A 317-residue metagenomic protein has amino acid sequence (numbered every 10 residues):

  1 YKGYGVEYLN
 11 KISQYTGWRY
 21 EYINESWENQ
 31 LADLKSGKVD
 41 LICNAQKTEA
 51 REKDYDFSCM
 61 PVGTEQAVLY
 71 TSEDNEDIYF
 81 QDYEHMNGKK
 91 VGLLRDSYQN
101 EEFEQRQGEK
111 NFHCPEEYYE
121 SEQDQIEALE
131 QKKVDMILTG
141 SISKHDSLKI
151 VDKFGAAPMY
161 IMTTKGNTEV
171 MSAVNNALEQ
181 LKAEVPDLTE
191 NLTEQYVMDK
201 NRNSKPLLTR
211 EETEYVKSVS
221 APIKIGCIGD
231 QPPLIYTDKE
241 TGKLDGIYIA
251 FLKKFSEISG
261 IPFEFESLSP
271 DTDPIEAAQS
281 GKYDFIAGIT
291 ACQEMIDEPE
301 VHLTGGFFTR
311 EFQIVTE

Functional and structural regions predicted by a protein language model:
Y1-Q46, K53, L93-R95, E109-E127 (+2 more regions): Extracytoplasmic small-molecule ligand-binding "clamshell" domains of the periplasmic binding protein/Venus flytrap
V6-Y15, E73-N100, G155-E211, I249-I258 (+1 more regions): Extended ligand-binding regions for polar small-molecule ligands
W18, S26, K47, M60-K110 (+4 more regions): A conserved helix-loop-strand patch within extracytoplasmic ligand-binding domains of the periplasmic binding
K35-S36, Y55-F57, E73-E76, K90 (+6 more regions): Extracytoplasmic/periplasmic mature domains of Sec-exported, cell-envelope-associated bacterial proteins
T48, S97, S143, N167 (+3 more regions): Flexible, active-site-proximal loop/turn residues at the rims of small-molecule/cofactor binding pockets and catalytic
A50-R51, C59-E76, G140-L178, G229-Q231 (+1 more regions): Periplasmic-binding protein-like
F57, M86, I150, L234-Y236 (+1 more regions): Short clusters of hydrophobic/aromatic residues that line enzyme substrate/ligand-binding pockets
G63-T71, L93-T164: Ordered, small/hydrophobic-rich secondary-structure cores
